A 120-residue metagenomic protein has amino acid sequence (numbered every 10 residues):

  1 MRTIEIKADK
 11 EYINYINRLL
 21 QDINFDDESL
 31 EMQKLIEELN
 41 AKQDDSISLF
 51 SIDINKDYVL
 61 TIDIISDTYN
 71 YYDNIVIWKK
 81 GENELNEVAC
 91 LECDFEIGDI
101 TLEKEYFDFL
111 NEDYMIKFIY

Functional and structural regions predicted by a protein language model:
R2-E28, M32, E87-Y120: Mixed-charge, Lys/Arg-enriched low-complexity segments
I36-F107: Acidic, low-complexity, intrinsically disordered interaction modules
